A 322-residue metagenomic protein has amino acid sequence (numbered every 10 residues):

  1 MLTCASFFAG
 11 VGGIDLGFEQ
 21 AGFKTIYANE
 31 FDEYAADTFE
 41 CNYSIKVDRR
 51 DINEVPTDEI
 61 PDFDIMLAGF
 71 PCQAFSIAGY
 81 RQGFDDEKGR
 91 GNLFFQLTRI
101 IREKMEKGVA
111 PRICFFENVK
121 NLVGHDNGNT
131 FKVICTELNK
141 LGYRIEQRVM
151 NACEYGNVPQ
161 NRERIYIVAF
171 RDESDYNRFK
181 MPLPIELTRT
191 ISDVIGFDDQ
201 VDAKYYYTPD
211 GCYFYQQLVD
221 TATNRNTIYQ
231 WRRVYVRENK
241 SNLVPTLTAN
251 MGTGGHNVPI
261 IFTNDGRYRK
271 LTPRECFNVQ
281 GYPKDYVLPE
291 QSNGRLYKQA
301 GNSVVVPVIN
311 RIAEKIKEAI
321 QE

Functional and structural regions predicted by a protein language model:
L2: Nucleotide donor/acceptor-binding cores
A5-F18, I52, D62-Y80, I113-V119 (+5 more regions): Conserved proline-anchored active-site loop of SAM-dependent methyltransferases that bridges a beta-strand
G17-K24, N42: A short, Lys/Arg-enriched amphipathic alpha-helix followed by its capping loop at the start of a domain
A28-N29: The conserved SAM/SAH-binding core of class I Rossmann-like methyltransferase domains, concentrating on the hydrophobic
D32: Conserved SAM/SAH-binding beta-strand->alpha-helix loop
D37-V47: Short, conserved SAM-binding/catalytic segment of Class I S-adenosyl-L-methionine-dependent methyltransferases
V55-F63, F75-T246: Class I S-adenosyl-L-methionine
G211-E322: C-terminal target-recognition/interaction regions appended to catalytic cores
